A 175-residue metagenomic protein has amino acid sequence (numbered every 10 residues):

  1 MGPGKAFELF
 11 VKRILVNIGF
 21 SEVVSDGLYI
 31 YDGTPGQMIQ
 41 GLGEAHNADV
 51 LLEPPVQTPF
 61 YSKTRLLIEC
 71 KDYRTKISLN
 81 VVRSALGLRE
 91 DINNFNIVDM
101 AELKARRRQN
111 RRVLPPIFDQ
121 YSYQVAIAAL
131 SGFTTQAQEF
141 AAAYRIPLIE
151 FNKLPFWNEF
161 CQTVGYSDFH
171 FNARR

Functional and structural regions predicted by a protein language model:
M1-R175: Mixed-charge (Asp/Glu-Lys/Arg
